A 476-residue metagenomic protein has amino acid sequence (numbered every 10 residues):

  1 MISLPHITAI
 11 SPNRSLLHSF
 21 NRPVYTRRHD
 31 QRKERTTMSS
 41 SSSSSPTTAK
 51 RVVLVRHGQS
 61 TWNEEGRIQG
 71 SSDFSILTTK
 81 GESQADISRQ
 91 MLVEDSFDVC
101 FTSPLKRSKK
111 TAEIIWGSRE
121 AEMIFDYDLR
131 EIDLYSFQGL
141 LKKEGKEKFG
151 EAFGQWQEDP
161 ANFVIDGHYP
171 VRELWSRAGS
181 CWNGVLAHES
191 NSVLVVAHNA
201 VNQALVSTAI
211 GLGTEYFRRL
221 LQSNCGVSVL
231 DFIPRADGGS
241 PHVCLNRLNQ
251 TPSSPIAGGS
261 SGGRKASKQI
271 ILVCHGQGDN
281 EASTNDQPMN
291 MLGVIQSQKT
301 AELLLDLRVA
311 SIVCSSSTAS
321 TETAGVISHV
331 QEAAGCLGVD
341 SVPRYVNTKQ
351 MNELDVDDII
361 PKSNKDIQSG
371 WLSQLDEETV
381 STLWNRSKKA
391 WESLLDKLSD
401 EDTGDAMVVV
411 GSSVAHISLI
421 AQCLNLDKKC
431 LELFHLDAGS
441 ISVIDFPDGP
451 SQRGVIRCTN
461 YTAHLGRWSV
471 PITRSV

Functional and structural regions predicted by a protein language model:
S3-R35, S41, P46-A49, D86-G154 (+7 more regions): Phosphate-coordination/substrate-recognition cap region in phosphate-metabolizing enzymes
R51-H57, S267-H275: Short, hydrophobic/glycine-enriched beta-strand segments
V52, V185, E189-A200, I270 (+1 more regions): Generic beta-sheet signal
S60-F74, G276-Q287: Glycine-rich N-terminal loop/short-helix segment of MobA-like nucleotidyltransferase
G70-D86, D286-A301: Short catalytic helix/loop segments, enriched in acidic residues and glycine and frequently bearing histidine
P160-E189, L372-E401: Internal catalytic-core helix/loop-beta-alpha segment that presents or stabilizes conserved functional determinants
G213-G238, D427-P450: Domain-level recognition of soluble alpha/beta enzyme cores, biased toward histidine phosphatases/phosphomutases
P241-A266, G454-V476: Acidic, His/Gly-rich catalytic cores of divalent-metal-dependent hydrolytic chemistry
